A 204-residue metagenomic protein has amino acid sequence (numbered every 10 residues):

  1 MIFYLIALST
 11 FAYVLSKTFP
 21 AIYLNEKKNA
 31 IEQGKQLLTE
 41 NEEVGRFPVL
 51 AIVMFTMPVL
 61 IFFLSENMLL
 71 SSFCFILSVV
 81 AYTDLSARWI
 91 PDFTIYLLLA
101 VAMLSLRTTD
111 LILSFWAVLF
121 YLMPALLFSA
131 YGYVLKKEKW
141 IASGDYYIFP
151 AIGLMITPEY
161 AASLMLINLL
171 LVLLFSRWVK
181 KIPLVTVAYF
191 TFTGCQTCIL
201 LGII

Functional and structural regions predicted by a protein language model:
M1-I204: A membrane-topology feature that recognizes alpha-helical transmembrane segments and their immediate juxtamembrane
